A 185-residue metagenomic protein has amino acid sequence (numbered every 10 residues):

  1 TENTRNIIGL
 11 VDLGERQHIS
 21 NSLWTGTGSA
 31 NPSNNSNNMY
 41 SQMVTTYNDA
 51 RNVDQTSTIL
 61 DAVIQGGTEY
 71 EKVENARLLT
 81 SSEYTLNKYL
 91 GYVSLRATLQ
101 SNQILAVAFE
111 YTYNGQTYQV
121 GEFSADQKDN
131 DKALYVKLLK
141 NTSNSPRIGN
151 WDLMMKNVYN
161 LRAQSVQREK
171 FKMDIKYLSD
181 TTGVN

Functional and structural regions predicted by a protein language model:
T1-N185: Surface-exposed, low-hydrophobicity segments enriched in Gly/Pro/acidic/Ser residues that characterize the mature
